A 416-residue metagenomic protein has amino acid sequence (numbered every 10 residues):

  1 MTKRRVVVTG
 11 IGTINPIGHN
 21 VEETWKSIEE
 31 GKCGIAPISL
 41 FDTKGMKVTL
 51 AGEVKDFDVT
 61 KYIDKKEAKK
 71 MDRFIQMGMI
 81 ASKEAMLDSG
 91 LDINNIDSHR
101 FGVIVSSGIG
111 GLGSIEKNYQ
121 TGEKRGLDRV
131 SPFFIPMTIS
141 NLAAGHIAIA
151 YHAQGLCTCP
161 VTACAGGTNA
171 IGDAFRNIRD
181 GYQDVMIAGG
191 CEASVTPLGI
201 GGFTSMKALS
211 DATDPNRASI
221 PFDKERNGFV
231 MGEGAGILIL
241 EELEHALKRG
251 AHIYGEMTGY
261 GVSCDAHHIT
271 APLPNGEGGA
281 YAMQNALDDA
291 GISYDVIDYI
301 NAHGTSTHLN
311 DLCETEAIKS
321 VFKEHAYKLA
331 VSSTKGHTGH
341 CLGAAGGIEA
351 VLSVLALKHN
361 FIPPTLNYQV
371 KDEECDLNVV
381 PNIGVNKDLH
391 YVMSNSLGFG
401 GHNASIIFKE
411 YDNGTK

Functional and structural regions predicted by a protein language model:
M1-E67, E244-E256, V351-L366, K409-K416: ACP-dependent fatty acid/polyketide chain-elongation machinery
R5-T9, K32-A36, D214-A290, D298-Y299 (+1 more regions): Condensing-enzyme catalytic core mediating Claisen C-C bond formation in acyl metabolism
V8, V21, E29-T162, C191-I200 (+1 more regions): Conserved beta-ketoacyl condensing-enzyme motif
G10, I28, S82, V103 (+10 more regions): Conserved small-residue
G78-L91, S140-A144, A148-A153, C157-E192 (+3 more regions): Active-site-proximal alpha-helical scaffold in enzymes
A85-D97, A246-A251, M283-Y299, V321-H325: Phosphate/pyrophosphate-binding loops at sites that engage ATP/ADP/AMP, CoA/4′-phosphopantetheine, polyphosphate
K124-S131, G172, R176, E192-K248 (+2 more regions): Glycine-/small-residue-rich "gating" segment that lines the acyl/pantetheine channel and substrate pocket
Y182-N227, Y260-P274, G304-D311, K328-N378: Acyl-CoA/ACP chain-elongation machinery
